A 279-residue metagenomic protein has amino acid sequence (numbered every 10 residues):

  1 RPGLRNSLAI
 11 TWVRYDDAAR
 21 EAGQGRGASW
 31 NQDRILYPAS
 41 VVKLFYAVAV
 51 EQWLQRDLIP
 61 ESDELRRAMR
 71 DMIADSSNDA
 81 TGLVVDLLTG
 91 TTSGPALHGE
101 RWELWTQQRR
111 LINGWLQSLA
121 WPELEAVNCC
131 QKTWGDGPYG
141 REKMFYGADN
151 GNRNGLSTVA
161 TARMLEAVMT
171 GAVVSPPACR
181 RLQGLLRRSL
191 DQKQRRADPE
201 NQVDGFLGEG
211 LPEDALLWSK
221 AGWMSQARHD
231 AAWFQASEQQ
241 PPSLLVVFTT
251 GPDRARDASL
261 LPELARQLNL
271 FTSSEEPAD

Functional and structural regions predicted by a protein language model:
R1-W30, F234, L245: A short, well-structured edge-of-sheet supersecondary motif
P2-N6, E64-V159: Active-site-adjacent helix/loop patches that line small-molecule binding or acyl-intermediate pockets
S7, R153, S157, A162-D279: Structured C-terminal helix/loop/strand segments within mature extracytoplasmic catalytic/sensor domains
D16-A18, I35-Y37, D79-A80, G90-T91 (+5 more regions): Solvent-exposed loop/turn segments at secondary-structure junctions within structured extracellular/periplasmic domains
W30-P38, N150: A short glycine/serine-rich beta->alpha loop
L36-I59, M72, L245: Active-site SXXK
V48-R56, D86, R163-T170, L270: Short glycine/serine- and small hydrophobic-enriched flexible loop segments
Q52-D71, T81, S175-A178: Short, well-structured active-site flanking segments
